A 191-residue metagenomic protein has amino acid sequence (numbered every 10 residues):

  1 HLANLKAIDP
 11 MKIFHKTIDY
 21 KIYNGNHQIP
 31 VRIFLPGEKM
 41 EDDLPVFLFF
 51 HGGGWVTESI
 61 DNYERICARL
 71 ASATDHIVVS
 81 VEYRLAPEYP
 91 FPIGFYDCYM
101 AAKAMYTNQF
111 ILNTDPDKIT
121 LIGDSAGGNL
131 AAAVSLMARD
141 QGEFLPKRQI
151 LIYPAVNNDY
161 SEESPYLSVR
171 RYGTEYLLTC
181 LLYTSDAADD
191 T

Functional and structural regions predicted by a protein language model:
H1-P36: A glycine/proline-hinged amphipathic helix-loop "lid/cap" segment that gates access to hydrophobic ligand pockets
M40, G53-T74, V79: Short substrate-entry loop that stabilizes the transition state in hydrolases
D43-H51: Short beta-strand element of the alpha/beta-hydrolase
G54, Y83-P87, V156: Alpha/beta-hydrolase active-site loop signature
S59-I60, I66, V79-K118: Catalytic nucleophile-loop/oxyanion-hole region of alpha/beta-hydrolase and closely related hydrolase-like folds
K103-I111, D117-S164: Primarily recognizes the serine-hydrolase "nucleophile elbow" in alpha/beta-hydrolase and SGNH/GDSL folds
S161-L181: A catalytic-pocket lid/entrance helix-loop region that shapes and gates access to the active site across common
Y183, A187-T191: Single conserved hydrophobic/aromatic residue that forms the stacking wall/gate of nucleotide- or nucleobase-binding
